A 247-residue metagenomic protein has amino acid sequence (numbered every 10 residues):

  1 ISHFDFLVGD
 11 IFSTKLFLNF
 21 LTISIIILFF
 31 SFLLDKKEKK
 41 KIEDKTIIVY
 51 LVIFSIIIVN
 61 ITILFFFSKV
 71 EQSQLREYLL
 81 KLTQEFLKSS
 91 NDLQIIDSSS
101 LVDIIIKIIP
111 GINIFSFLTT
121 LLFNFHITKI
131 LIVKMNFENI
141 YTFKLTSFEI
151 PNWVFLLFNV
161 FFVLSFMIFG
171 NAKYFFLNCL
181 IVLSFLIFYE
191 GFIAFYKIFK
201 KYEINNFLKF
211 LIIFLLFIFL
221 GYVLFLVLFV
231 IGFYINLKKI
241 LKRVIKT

Functional and structural regions predicted by a protein language model:
I1-F6, F158-S165, L208-F217: Hydrophobic, membrane-inserted alpha-helices
I1-L16, F195, F199: Anchoring transmembrane alpha helix of integral membrane proteins
L7-F66: Short helix-perturbing small/polar motifs within transmembrane alpha-helices
I25-L28, I109-M135: Transmembrane alpha-helical segments in integral membrane proteins
D35-T46, F137-F143, F199-N205: Membrane-interface helix-boundary motifs at transmembrane edges
I61-I108: Membrane-interface interhelical loops and short interface/amphipathic helices in multi-pass inner-membrane
M135-G191: Small-residue-rich helix-loop
K173-T247: Long, positively charged, glycine-interspersed low-complexity recognition regions
